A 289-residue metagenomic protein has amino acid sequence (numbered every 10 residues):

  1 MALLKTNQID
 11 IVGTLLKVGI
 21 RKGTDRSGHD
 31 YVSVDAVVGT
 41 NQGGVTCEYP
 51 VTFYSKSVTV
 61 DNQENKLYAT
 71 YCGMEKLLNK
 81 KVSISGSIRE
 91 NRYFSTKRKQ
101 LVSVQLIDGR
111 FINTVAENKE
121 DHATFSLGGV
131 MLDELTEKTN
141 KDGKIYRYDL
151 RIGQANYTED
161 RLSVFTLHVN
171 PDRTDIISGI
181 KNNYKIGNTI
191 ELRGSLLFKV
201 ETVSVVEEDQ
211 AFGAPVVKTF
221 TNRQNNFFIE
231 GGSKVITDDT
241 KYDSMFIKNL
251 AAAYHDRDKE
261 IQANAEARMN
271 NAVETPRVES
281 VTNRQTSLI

Functional and structural regions predicted by a protein language model:
M1-I289: OB-fold and OB-like single-stranded nucleic-acid-recognition modules and their adjacent interaction interfaces
